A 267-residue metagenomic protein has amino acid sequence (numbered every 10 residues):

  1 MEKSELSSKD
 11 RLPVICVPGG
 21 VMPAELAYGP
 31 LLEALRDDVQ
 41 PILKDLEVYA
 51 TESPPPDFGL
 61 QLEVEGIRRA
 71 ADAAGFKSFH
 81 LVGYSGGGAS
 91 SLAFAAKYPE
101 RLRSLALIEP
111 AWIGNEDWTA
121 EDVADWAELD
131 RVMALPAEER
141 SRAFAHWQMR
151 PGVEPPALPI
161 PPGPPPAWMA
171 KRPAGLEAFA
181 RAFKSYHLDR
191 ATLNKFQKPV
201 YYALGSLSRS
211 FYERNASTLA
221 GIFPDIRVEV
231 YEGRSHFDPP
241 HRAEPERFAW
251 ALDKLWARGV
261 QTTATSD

Functional and structural regions predicted by a protein language model:
M1-S53: Conserved HGGG/HGGXW glycine-rich cap/lid loop of the alpha/beta-hydrolase fold
E33, I42-H80, E246-W250: Active-site loop/oxyanion-hole signature of alpha/beta-hydrolase fold enzymes
G83-G87, S91: Gly/Ala-rich beta-loop-alpha elbow adjacent to hydrolase catalytic centers
A96-K97, L102-A134: Flexible "cap/lid" loop of the alpha/beta hydrolase fold
A137-E177: Conserved alpha/beta-hydrolase catalytic His-Asp/Glu region
F196, Y202-L204: Short beta-strand/loop motif that positions the catalytic acidic residue of the alpha/beta-hydrolase fold
R209-N215: Conserved alpha/beta-hydrolase "acid-adjacent" motif
Y231-E246: Catalytic histidine-centered segment of alpha/beta-hydrolase-like enzymes
